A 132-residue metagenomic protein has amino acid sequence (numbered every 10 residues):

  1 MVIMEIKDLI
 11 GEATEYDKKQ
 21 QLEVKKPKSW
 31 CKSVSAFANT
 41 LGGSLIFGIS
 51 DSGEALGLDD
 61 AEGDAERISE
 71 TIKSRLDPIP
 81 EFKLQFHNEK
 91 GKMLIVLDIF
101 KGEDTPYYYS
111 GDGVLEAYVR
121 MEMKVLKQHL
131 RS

Functional and structural regions predicted by a protein language model:
M1-S132: Conserved N-terminal catalytic/coupling substructures associated with nucleotide/phosphate chemistry
